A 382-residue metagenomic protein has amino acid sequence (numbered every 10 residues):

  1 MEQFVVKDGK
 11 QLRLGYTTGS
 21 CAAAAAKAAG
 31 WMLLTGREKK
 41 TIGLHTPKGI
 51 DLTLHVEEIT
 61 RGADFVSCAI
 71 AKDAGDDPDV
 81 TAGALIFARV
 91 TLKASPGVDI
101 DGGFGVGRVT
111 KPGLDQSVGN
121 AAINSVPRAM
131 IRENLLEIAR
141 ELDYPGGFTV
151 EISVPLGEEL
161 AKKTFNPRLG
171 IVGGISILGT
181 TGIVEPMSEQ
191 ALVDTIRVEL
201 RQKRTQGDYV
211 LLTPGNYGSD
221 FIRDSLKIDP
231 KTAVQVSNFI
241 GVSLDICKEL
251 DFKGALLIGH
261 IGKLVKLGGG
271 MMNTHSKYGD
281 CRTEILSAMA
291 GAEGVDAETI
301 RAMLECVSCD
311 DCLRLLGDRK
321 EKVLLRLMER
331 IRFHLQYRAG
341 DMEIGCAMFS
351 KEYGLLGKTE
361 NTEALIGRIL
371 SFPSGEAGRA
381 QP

Functional and structural regions predicted by a protein language model:
M1, K40, P186, L356 (+1 more regions): Intrinsic structural disorder
M1-K163, P167-L169, N361: Generic N-terminal targeting/processing segments that precede catalytic cores or assembly contacts
Q3-V6, R13, L169-I175, T180-L325 (+1 more regions): A structural signal for small-residue-enriched, beta-sheet-centric alpha/beta enzyme cores and oligomeric scaffold folds
D51, G179, A377-A380: Compositionally biased, intrinsically disordered low-complexity regions
L85-F87, S225-I228, T359-L365: Surface-exposed flexible segments
T110, L160, I222, L267 (+1 more regions): Short acidic, gly/pro-rich beta-turn/loop elements at beta-sheet edges and active-site/ligand-binding grooves
N124, R282, E376-A377: Poly-acidic low-complexity segments
R128, M328, R332, Q336-P382: Extended hydrophobic packing segments that form well-structured cores
